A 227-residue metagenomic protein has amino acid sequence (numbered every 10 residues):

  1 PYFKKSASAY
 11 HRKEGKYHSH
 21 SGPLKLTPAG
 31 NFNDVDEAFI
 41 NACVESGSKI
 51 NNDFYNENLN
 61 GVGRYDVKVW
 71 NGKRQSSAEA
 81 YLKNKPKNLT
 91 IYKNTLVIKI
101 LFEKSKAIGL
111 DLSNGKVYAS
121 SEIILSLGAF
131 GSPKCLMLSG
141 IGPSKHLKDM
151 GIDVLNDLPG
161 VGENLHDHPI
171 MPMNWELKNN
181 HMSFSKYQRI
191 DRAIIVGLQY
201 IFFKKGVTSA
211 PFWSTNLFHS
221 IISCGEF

Functional and structural regions predicted by a protein language model:
P1-E103, A107, P172-V196: Conserved redox-cofactor binding core of oxidoreductases
Y2-K4, Y17, P159-D167, S209-S214: Polar, surface-exposed loop/tail segments that function as active-site lids or cofactor/substrate-recognition elements
P23, A107, S132, F212-S214: Extracellular structured ligand-interaction cores
T90, G109-D111, N216-F218: Residue-level detector of beta-strand face positions
I100-S105, G109-V207: Glycine-rich loop(s) and the adjacent beta-strand/alpha-helix scaffold that form part
M150, F212-F227: C-terminal catalytic lobe of FAD-dependent flavoproteins
